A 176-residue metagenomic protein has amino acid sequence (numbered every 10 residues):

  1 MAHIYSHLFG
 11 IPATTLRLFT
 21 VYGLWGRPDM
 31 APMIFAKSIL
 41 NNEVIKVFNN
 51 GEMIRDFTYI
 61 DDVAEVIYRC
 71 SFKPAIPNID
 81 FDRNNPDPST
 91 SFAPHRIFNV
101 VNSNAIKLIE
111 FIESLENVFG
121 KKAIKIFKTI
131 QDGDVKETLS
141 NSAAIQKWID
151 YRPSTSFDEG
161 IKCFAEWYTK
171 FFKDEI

Functional and structural regions predicted by a protein language model:
M1, Y5, F35, F111 (+1 more regions): Hydrophobic alpha-helix immediately C-terminal to the catalytic Tyr-X-X-X-Lys motif of short-chain
M1-T14, I39-N41: Active-site Tyr-X1-5-Lys
I11-A31, M53-I54: Flexible, glycine-rich beta-alpha linker
P32-I34, A143: Short, hinge-like loop/turn segments at secondary-structure boundaries
I39-I176: C-terminal substrate-binding subdomain of Rossmann-fold SDR/epimerase-dehydratase oxidoreductases
